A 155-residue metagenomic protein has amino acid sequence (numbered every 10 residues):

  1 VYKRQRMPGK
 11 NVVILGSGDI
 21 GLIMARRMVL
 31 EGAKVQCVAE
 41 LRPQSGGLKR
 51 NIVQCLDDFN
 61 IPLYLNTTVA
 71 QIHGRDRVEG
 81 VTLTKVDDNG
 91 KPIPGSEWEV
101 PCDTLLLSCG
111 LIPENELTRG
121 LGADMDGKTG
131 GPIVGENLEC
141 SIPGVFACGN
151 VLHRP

Functional and structural regions predicted by a protein language model:
K3-P155: Residues forming the flavin
